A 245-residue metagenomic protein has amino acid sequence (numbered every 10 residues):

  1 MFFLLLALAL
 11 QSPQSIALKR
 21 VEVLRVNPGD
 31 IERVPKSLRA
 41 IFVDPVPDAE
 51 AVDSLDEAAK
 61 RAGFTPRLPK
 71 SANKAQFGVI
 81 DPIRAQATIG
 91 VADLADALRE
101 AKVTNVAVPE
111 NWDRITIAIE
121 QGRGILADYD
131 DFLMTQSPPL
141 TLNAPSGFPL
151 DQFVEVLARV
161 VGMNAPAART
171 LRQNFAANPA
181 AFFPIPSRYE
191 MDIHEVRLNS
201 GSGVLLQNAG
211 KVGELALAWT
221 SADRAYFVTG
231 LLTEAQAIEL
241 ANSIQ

Functional and structural regions predicted by a protein language model:
F3, A9-Q245: Polar, acidic low-complexity tracts enriched in Ser/Thr/Gln/Glu with frequent Gly/Pro and Thr-Pro motifs
